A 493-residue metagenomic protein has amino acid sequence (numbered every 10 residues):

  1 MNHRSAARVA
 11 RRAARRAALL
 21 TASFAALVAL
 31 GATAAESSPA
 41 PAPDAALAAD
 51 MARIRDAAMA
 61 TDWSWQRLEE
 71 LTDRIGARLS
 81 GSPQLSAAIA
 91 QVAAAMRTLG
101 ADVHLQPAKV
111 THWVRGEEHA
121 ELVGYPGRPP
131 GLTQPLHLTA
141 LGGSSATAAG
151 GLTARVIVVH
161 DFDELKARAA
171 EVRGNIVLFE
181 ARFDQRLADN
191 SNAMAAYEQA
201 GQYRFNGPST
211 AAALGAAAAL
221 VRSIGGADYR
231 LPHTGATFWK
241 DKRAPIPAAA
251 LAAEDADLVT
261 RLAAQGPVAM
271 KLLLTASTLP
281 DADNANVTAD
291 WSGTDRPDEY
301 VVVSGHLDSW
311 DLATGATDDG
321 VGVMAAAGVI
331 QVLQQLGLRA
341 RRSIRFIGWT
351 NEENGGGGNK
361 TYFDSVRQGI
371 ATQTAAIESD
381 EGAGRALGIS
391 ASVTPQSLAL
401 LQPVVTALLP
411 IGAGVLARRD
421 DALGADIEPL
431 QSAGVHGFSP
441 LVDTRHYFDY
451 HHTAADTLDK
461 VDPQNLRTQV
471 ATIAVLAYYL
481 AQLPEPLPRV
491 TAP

Functional and structural regions predicted by a protein language model:
A17-G31: Bacterial N-terminal signal peptides
A40-P43, L47-D50, E69, D73-D189: Noncatalytic luminal/extracellular "stalk/propeptide" segments of secretory-pathway proteins
P43, L47-S82, A108, L231-A236 (+3 more regions): N-terminal capping segment at the start of a domain
A49-D50, H137-A170, T237-A316, G328-Q335 (+1 more regions): Soluble metallo-hydrolase cores and metallopeptidase-like ectodomains found primarily in the secretory/periplasmic
Q66, Q331-G357: Short helix-loop-beta-strand segments that form the rim/entrance of peptidase-like active sites
S82, Q134-P247, T314, L416: Extracellular/luminal Protease-associated
R97, A154, A248, A256-D257 (+3 more regions): Metal-dependent peptidase/peptidase-like ectodomains
Q331, Q335, F448-P493: His/Asp/Glu-rich mid-to-C-terminal helical/loop segments that flank catalytic regions of hydrolases
